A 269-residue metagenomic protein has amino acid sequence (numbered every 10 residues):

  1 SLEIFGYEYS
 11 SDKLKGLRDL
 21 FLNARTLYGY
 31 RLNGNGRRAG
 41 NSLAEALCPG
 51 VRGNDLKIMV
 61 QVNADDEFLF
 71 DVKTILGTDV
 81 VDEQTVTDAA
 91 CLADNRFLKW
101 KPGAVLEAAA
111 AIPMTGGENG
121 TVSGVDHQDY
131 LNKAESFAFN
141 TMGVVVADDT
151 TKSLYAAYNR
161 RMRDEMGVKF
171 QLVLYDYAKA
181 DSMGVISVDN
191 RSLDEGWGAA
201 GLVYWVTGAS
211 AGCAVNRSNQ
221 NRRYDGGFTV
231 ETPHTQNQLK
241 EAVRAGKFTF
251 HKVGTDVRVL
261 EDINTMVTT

Functional and structural regions predicted by a protein language model:
S1-T269: A glycine- and small-residue-enriched flexible loop/hinge signal that marks low-structured segments
